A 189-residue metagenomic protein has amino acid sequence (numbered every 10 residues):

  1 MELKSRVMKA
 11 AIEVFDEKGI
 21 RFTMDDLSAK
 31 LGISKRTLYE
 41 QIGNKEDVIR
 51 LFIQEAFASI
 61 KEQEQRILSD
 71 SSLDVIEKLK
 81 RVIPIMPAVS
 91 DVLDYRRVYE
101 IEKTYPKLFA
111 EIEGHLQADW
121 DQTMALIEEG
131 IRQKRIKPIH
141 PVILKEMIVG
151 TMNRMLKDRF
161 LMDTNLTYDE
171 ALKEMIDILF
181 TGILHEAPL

Functional and structural regions predicted by a protein language model:
R6, A10, V14-D47, L51: Helix-turn-helix
D47-A56, L93: Alpha-helical DNA-contacting segments of helix-turn-helix folds
L51, Q65-V92, K145-I148: Hydrophobic alpha-helical connector segments
I67, S71, L93, R97-K103 (+2 more regions): Secondary-structure edge/capping motif, primarily at the C-terminal ends of alpha-helices and the immediately following
E77, R81, A125-E129, Q133 (+1 more regions): C-terminal peripheral helix-coil segments that are non-catalytic and often amphipathic
P87, D91-Q122, R132-Q133: Short secondary-structure transition hinges
Y105, Q117-I148, M162-D163: Hydrophobic alpha-helical bundle segments that form small-molecule/ligand-binding pockets
K137-D158, A171-F180: Hydrophobic alpha-helical segments that form the core of small-molecule binding pockets and/or dimer interfaces
